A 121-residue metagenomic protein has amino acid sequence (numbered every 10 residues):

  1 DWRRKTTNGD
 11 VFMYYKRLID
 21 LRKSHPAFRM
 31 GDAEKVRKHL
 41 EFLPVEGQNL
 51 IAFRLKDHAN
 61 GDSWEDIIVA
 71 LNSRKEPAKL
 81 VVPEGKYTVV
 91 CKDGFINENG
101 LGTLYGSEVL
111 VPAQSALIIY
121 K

Functional and structural regions predicted by a protein language model:
D1-K121: Carbohydrate-interacting/catalytic domains
